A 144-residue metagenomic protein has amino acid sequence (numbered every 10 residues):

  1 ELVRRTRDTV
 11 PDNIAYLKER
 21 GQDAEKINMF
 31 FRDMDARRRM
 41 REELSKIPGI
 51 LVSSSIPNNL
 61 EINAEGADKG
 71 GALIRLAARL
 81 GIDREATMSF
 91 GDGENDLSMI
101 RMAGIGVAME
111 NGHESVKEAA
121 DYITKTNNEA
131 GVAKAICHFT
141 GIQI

Functional and structural regions predicted by a protein language model:
E1-F90, E94: Conserved acidic, metal-coordinating active-site core of Asp-based, Mg2+-dependent phosphoryl-transfer enzymes
E61-I144: Mg2+-dependent phosphoryl-transfer enzymes with acidic/Ser/Thr/Gly-rich catalytic loops
